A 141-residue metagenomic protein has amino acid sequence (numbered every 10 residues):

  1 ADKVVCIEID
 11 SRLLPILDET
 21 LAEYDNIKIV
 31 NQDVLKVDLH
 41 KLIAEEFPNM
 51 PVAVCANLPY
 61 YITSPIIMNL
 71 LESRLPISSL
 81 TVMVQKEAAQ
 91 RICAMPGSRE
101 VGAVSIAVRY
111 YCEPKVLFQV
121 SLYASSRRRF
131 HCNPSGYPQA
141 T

Functional and structural regions predicted by a protein language model:
A1-T141: Catalytic cores of RNA-modifying enzymes
